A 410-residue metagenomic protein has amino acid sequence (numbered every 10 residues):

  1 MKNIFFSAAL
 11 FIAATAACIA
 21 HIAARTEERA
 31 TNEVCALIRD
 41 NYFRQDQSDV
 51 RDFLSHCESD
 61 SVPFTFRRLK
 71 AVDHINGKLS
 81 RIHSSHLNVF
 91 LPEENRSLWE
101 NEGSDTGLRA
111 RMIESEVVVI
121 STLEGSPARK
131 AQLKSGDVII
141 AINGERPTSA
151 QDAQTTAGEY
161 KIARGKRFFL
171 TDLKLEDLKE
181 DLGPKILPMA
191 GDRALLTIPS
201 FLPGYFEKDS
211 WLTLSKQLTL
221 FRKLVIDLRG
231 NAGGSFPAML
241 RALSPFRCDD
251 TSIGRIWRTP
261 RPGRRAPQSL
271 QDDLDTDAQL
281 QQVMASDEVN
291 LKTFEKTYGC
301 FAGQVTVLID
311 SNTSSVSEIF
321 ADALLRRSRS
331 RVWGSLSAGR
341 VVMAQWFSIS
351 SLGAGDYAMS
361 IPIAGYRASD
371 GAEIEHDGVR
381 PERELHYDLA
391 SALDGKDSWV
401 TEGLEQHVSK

Functional and structural regions predicted by a protein language model:
M1-I4, G303: Positively charged n-region of N-terminal signal peptides that target proteins for export
F6-I19: Hydrophobic membrane-insertion alpha-helices, especially the h-region of bacterial N-terminal signal peptides
E28-T31, C35-R39, V50-L54, E58 (+8 more regions): Extracytoplasmic/secreted envelope proteins and their assembly/folding machinery, especially bacterial periplasmic
V34, R39, A128-T148, V225-R229 (+3 more regions): Conserved PDZ fold ligand-binding element
Y42-S115, E159, R164-L187: Extended, small/polar residue-biased N-terminal targeting/export presequences and adjacent propeptide/linker tracts
W99-S149, P203-D209: PDZ/PDZ-like domain segments forming the peptide/carboxylate-binding groove, activating on the N-terminal beta-strands
T156-I349, G353: Cleft-lining beta-strand/loop regions that shape enzyme active-site pockets
R380-K410: Low-complexity, Gly/Ser/Thr/Pro-rich intrinsically disordered linker/tail segments
